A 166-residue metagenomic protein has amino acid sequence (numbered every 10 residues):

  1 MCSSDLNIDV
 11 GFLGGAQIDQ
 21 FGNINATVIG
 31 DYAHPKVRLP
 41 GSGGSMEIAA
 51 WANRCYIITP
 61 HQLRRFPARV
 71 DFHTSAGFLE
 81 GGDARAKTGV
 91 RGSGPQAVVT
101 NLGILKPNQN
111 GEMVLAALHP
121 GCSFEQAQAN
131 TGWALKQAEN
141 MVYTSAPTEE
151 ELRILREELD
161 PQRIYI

Functional and structural regions predicted by a protein language model:
S4-K136, P147: Conserved phosphate- and dinucleotide-binding cores of soluble alpha/beta proteins, encompassing both enzyme active
A134, A138-I166: A conserved C-terminal secondary-structure "cap"
